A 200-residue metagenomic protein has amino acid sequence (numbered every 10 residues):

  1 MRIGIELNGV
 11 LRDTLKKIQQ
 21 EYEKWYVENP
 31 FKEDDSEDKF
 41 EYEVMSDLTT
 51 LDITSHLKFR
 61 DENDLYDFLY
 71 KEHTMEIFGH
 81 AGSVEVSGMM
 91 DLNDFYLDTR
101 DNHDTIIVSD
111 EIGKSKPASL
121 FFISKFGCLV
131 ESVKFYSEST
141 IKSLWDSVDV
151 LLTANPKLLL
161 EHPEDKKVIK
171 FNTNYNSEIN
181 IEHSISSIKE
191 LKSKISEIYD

Functional and structural regions predicted by a protein language model:
M1-D67: Active-site neighborhood of HAD-like aspartate-dependent phosphohydrolases
I18-Y22, D101-H103, D110, F122: N-terminal pre-catalytic "stem/leader" segment of glycosyltransferase-like enzymes
F59-I106, G113-P117: Short, acidic loop-to-helix structural element flanking the phosphoryl-transfer center in phosphate-processing enzymes
D110-E161: Substrate-recognition "cap/lid" segment bordering the active-site pocket of phosphatases
V133-S137, E182-E190: Short acidic-hydrophobic, aromatic-tinged amphipathic segments that line or gate anion-handling sites
K142-W145, S177-S184, K194-S196: Short, charged, surface-exposed secondary-structure boundary motifs
V150-S187: Acidic, Mg2+-coordinating phosphoryl-transfer loop and its flanking beta/alpha structural elements, shared across
